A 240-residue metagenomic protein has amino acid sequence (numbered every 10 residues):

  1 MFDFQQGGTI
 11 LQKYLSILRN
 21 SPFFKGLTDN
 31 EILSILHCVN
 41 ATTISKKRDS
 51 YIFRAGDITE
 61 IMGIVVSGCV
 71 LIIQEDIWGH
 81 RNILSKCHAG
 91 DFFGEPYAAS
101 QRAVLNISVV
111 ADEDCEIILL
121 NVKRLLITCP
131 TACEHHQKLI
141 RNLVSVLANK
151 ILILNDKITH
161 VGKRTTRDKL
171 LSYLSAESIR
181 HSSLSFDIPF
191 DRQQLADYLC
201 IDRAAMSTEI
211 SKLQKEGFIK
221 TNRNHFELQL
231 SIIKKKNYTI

Functional and structural regions predicted by a protein language model:
F2-Y51, Y97-S100: Cyclic nucleotide-binding regulatory module and flanking cytosolic helices
D49, E60-I73, A89-G90: Glycine- and acidic-residue-biased ligand/ion/polar-headgroup-sensing regions
Y51-D57: Short phosphate-coordinating micro-motif centered on Lys-Gly-acidic
I83-R141: Cyclic-nucleotide recognition modules
N106-I107, I127-E134, I153-G162, R180-S183: Short helix-to-loop capping/linker segments positioned immediately adjacent to catalytic or ligand/cofactor-binding
Q137-I140, V144-L147, I151-L154: Long, hydrophobic or amphipathic alpha-helical segments
T166-I240: Phosphate-/nucleic-acid-contacting segments
